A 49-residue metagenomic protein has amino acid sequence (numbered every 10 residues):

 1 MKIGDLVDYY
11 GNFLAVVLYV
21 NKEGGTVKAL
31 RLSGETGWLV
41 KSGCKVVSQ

Functional and structural regions predicted by a protein language model:
M1-Y10: Short coil-to-beta transition motif at edge beta-strands of beta-rich domains
D8-Y9, N21, R31-L32: Acidic surface patches and DE-rich sequence motifs
F13-K22: Short beta-strand-centered aromatic/proline hotspots
G25-K28: Short aromatic-glycine-enriched beta-strand elements
R31-Q49: Intrinsically disordered, low-complexity, charged/polar segments
